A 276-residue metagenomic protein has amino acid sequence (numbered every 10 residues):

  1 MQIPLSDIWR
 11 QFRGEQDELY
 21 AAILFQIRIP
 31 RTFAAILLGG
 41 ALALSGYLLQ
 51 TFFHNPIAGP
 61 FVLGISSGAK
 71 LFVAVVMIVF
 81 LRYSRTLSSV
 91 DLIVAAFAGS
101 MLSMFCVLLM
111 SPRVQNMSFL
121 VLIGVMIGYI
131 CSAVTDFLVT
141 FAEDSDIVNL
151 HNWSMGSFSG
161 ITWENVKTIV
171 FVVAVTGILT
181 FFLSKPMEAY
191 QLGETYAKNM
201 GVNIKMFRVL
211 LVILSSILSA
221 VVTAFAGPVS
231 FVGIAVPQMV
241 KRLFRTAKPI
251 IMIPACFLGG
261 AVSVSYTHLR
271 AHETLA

Functional and structural regions predicted by a protein language model:
M1-A276: Alpha-helical transmembrane segments in inner-membrane proteins
